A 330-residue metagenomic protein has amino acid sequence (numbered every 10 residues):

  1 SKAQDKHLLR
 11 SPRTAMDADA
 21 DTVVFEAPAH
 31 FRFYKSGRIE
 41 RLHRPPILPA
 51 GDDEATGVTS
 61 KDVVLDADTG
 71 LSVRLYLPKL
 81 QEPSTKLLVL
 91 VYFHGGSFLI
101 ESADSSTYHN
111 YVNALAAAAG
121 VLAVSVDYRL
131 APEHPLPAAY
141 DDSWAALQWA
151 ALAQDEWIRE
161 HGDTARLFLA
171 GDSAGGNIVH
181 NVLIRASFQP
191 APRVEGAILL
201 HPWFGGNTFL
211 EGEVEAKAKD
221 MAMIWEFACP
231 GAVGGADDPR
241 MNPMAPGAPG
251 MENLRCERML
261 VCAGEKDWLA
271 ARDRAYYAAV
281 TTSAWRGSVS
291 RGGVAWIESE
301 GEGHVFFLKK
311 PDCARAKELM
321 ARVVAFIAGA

Functional and structural regions predicted by a protein language model:
S1-K2: Intrinsic disorder/low-complexity signal
D5-H7: Intrinsic-disorder-associated, low-complexity terminal segments enriched in Asp/Asn/His/Tyr and depleted of Lys/Arg
R10-A330: Alpha/beta-hydrolase superfamily serine-hydrolase fold, recognizing
